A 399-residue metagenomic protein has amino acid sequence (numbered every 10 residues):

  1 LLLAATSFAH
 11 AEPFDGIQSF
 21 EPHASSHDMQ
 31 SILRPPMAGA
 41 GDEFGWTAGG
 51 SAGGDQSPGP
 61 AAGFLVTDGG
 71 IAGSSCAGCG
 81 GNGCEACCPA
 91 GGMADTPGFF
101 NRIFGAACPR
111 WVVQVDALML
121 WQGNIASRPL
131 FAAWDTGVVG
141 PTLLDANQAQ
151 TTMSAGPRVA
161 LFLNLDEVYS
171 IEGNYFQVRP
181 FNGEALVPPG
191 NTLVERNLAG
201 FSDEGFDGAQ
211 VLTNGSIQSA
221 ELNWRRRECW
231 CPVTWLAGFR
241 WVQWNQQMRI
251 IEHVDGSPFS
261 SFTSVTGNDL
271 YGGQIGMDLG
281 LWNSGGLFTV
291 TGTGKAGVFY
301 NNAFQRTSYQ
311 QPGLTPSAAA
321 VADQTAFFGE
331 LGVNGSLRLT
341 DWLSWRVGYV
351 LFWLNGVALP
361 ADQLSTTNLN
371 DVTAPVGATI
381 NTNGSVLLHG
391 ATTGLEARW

Functional and structural regions predicted by a protein language model:
F8-A133, P141, L163, Y169 (+1 more regions): Intrinsically disordered, low-complexity Gly/Pro-rich repeat tracts
C108, D166-V168, C229-W230, W282-L287 (+1 more regions): Outer-membrane beta-barrel channels and translocator barrels
R110, S154-R158, I217-E221, P232-T234 (+3 more regions): Transmembrane beta-barrel architecture of outer-membrane proteins
W111-V115, Y169-G173, V233-A237, G273-I275 (+4 more regions): Transmembrane beta-strands of outer-membrane beta-barrel proteins
M119-G123, Q177-F181, W241-N245, L281 (+3 more regions): Transmembrane beta-strands of outer-membrane beta-barrel pores
A126-T152, R179-S216, Q243-L270, N301-A326 (+2 more regions): Extracellular/periplasm-exposed beta-strand and loop segments of Gram-negative cell-envelope proteins, dominated by
A160-N164, R225-R227, D278-G280, N334-S336 (+1 more regions): Transmembrane beta-barrel domains of outer membrane proteins
G384-W399: Outer-membrane beta-barrel "beta-signal"
